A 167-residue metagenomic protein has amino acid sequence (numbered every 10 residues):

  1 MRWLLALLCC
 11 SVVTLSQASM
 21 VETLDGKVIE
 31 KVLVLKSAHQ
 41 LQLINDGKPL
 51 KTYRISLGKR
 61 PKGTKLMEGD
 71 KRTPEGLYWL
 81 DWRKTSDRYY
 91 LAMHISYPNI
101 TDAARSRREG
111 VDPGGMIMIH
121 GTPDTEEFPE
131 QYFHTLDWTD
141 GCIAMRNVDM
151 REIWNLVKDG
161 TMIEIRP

Functional and structural regions predicted by a protein language model:
W3-V12: Sec-dependent N-terminal signal peptides
V12-A18: C-terminal segment of classical bacterial N-terminal signal peptides
S19-K31, S37, L57-D81, I100-R105 (+1 more regions): N-terminal post-signal-peptidase region of extra-cytosolic proteins
V21, W82-P167: Exported/periplasmic cell-wall-interacting domains
K31, T52-R54, L77, M116 (+1 more regions): Well-ordered beta-strand positions in beta-sheet-rich domains
K48-R60: Short Gly/aromatic-enriched secondary-structure transition segments
